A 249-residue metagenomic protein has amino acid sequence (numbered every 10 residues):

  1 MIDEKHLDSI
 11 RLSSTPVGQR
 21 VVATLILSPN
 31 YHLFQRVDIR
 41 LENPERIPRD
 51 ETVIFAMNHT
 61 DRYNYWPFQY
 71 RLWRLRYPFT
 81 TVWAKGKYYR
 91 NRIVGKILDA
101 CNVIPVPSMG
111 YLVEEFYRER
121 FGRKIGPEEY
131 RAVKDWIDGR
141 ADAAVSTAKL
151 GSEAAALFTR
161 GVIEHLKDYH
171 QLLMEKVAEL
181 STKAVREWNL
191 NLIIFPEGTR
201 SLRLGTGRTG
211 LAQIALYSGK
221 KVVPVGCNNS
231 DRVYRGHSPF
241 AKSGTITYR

Functional and structural regions predicted by a protein language model:
D3-E4, I47, R186-R249: A cross-family acyltransferase "interaction/gating" segment
H6-L25: Helix-enriched interaction subdomains in cytosolic or periplasmic regions, typified by TIR/SEFIR signaling/NADase cores
S9, R49-G161: Catalytic core of membrane glycerolipid acyltransferases/transacylases, capturing the structured, soluble-facing
L27-H59: Helix-to-loop junction immediately C-terminal to a conserved catalytic motif
P29, I163-K167, F195-T199: Short, basic, glycine/proline-bearing loop/turn elements
R36-V37, Q171-E175, L204: A conditional alpha-helix N-cap/helix-loop micro-motif detector
N43, H59-D61, G86-Y88, G198 (+1 more regions): Short, flexible loop/turn elements at secondary-structure junctions
S146-N189: Intrinsically disordered, low-complexity acidic Ser/Thr-rich regulatory segments
